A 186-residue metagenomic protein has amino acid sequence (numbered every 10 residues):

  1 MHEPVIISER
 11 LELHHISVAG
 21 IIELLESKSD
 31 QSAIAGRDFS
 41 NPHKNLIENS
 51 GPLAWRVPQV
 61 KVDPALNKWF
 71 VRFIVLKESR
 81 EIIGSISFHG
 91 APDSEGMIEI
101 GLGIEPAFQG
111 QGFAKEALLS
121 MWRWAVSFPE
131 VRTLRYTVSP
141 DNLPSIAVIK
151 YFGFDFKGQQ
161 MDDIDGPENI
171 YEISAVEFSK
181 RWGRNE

Functional and structural regions predicted by a protein language model:
M1-A107, S120-W124, F128, D141 (+1 more regions): GNAT-family acyltransferases
G101, R135-Y136: Short, surface-exposed beta-strand segments enriched in small/polar/acidic residues
G110-K115: Glycine-rich acyl-CoA binding loop
L134-R135, G158: A generic structural-conservation signal
Y136-I146: Conserved beta-strand-loop-alpha-helix junction that forms the acyl-donor binding cleft
